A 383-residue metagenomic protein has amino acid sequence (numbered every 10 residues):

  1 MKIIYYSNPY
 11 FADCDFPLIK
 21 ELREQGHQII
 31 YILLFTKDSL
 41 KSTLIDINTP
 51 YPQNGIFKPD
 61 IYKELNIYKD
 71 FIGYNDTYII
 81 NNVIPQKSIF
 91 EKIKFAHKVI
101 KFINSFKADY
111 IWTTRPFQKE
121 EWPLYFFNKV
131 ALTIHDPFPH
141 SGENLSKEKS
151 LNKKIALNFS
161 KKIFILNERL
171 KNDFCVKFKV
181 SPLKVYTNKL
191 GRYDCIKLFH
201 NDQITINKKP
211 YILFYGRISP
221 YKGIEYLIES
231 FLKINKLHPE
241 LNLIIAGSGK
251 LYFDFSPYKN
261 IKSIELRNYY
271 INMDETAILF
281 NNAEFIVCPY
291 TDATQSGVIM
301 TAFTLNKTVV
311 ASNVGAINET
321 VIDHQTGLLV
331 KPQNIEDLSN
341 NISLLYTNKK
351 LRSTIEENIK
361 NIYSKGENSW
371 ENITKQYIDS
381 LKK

Functional and structural regions predicted by a protein language model:
H97-N104, S146-L166: Membrane-proximal helix-turn-helix segments that form the acceptor-binding/catalytic region of lipid-linked
F159-L198, I373: Donor nucleotide-sugar binding/catalytic pocket of nucleotide-sugar-dependent glycosyltransferases
T205-K222, I228-F231: Conserved donor-binding/catalytic core segment of Leloir-type glycosyltransferases
E240, D337, L344, L351-G366 (+1 more regions): A short, well-ordered alpha-helix in the C-terminal region of glycosyltransferases
D254-A277: Nucleotide-activated donor-binding/catalytic signature segment of Leloir-type glycosyltransferases, i.e., the conserved
I278-T294, K307: Acidic donor-binding loop of glycosyltransferase active sites
T308-A311, V321: Short hydrophobic beta-strand element within catalytic cores of glycosyltransferases and related nucleotide-activated
D323-H324, L328-I335, I342-K350: Conserved acidic donor-binding segment of nucleotide-sugar-dependent glycosyltransferases
